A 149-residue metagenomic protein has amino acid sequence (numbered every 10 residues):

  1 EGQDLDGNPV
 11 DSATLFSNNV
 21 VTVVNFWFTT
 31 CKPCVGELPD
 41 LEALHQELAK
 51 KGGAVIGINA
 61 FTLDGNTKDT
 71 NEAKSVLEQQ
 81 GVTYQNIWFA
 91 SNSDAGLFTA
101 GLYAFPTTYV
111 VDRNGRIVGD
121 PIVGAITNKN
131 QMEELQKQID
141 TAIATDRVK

Functional and structural regions predicted by a protein language model:
E1-T22, H45-Q46: A short beta-strand-turn-helix
Q3-L5, W27, V111: Hydrophobic alpha-helical segments, especially N-terminal targeting/anchoring helices
V23-V24, V55: Hydrophobic beta-strand anchors of alpha/beta hydrolase catalytic cores
N25-C31, A60: Aromatic-flanked redox-active Cys/Sec active sites in thiol-based oxidoreductases, especially the WC-centered
T29-G36, P106-T107: C-type cytochrome heme c attachment motif
G36-Q79, S91-G96: Structural microenvironment flanking redox-active thiols in thiol-disulfide oxidoreductases
N71-N114, I122: Short, internal strand/loop/helix patches that form the active-site neighborhood or redox-interaction surface
V110-K149: Thiol-/selenol-based redox modules, centered on thioredoxin-like and closely related oxidoreductase domains
